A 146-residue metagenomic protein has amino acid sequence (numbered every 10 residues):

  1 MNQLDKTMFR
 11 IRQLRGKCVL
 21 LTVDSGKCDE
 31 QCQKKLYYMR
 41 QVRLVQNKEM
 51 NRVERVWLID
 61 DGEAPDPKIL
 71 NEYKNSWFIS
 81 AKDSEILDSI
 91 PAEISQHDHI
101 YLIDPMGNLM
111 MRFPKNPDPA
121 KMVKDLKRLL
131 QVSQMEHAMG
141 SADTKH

Functional and structural regions predicted by a protein language model:
M1-R12, K34: N-terminal "domain-start" segment that seeds a small globular fold
Q13-M39: Short active-site neighborhood of thiol/selenol oxidoreductases, capturing the structured segment around
R15, D24, I59-D61, K82 (+2 more regions): A mature extracytoplasmic/lumenal domain signature
R15-G16, M50-R52, S95: Extracytoplasmic
D29-E72: Structural microenvironment flanking redox-active thiols in thiol-disulfide oxidoreductases
E54-D61, P67-I103: Short, internal strand/loop/helix patches that form the active-site neighborhood or redox-interaction surface
Q96-H97, L102-H146: Thiol-/selenol-based redox modules, centered on thioredoxin-like and closely related oxidoreductase domains
